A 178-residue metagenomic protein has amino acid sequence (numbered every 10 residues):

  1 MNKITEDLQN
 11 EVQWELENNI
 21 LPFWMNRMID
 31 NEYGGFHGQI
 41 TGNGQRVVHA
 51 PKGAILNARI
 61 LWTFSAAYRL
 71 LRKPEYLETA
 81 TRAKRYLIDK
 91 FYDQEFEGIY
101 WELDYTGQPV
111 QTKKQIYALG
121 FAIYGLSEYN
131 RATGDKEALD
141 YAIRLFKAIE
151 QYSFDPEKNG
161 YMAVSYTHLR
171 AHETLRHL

Functional and structural regions predicted by a protein language model:
M1-G53, P74-R82, Y86, K90-I99: Low-complexity, Ser/Thr/Pro/Gly-enriched N-terminal "stalk/linker" regions
M1-N10, R59-P74, F121-D135: Well-ordered alpha-helical scaffold segments within catalytic/enzyme domains
T5, Q9, Q13, N43-R59 (+2 more regions): Solvent-exposed loop and edge beta-strand segments that line ligand/cofactor-binding and catalytic clefts
W14, P51-A54, P74-T81, K113-G120 (+1 more regions): Non-membrane alpha-helical structural segments and their capping/turn regions in soluble enzymes
Q39, G98-K113, G160-L169: Aspartate-rich (DDxxD/NDxxD/DxxxD) Mg2+/diphosphate-binding motifs and their adjoining helix-loop segments
K90-E102, Y117, D155-Y161: Short, flexible active-site-proximal loops enriched in glycine and acidic residues
Y117-F154, K158-M162: Internal, well-ordered domain-core segments that constitute the primary functional module of diverse proteins
T167-H177: Conserved small/polar residues in nucleotide/adenosyl-binding loops
